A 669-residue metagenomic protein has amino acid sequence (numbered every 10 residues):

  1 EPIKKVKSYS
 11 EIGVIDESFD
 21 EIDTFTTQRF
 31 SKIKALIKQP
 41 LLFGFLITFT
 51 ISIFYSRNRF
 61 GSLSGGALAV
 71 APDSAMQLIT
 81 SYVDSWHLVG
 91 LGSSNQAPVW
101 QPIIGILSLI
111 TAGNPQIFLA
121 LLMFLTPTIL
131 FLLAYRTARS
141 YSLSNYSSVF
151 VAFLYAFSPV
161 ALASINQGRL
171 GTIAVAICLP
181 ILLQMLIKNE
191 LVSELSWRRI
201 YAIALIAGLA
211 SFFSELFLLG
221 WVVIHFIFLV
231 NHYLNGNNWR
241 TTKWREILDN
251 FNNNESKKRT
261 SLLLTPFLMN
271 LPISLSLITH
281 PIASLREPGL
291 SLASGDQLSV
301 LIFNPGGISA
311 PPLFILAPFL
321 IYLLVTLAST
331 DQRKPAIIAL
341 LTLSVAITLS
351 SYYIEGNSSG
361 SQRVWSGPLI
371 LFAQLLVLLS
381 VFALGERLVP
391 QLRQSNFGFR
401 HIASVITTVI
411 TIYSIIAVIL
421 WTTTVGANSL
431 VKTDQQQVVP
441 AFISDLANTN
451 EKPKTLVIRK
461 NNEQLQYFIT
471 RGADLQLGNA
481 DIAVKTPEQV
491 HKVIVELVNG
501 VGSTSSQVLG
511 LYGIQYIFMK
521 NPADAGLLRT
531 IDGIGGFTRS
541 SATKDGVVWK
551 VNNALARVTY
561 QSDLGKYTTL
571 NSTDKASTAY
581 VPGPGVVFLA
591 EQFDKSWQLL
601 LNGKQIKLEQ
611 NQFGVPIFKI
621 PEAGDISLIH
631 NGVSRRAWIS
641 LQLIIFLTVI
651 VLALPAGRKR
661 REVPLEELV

Functional and structural regions predicted by a protein language model:
E1-R57, L647-V669: Start-transfer (signal-anchor) and selected internal transmembrane alpha helices of multi-pass inner/ER membrane
S8-F25, Q77-N95, I247, F251-A336 (+1 more regions): Periplasmic/ER-lumenal interhelical loops and adjacent helix-loop junctions in multi-pass membrane proteins
I53-N189, S193-W197, L216, T433 (+1 more regions): Active-site lumenal/periplasmic loops and adjacent helix-entry segments of GT-C-fold, multi-pass membrane
L78, S444-Q515, L555, D594 (+1 more regions): Extracytoplasmic/lumenal acceptor-recognition loop(s) of multi-pass membrane glycoenzymes
R199-E215, T265-P266: Membrane-interface alpha helices of multi-pass inner-membrane proteins
G220-L264: Perimembrane helix-loop-helix junctions
S404-I482, V581-P582: Extracytoplasmic
L555-V669: Active-site-proximal, structured, solvent-exposed surfaces of multi-pass membrane proteins that position macromolecular
